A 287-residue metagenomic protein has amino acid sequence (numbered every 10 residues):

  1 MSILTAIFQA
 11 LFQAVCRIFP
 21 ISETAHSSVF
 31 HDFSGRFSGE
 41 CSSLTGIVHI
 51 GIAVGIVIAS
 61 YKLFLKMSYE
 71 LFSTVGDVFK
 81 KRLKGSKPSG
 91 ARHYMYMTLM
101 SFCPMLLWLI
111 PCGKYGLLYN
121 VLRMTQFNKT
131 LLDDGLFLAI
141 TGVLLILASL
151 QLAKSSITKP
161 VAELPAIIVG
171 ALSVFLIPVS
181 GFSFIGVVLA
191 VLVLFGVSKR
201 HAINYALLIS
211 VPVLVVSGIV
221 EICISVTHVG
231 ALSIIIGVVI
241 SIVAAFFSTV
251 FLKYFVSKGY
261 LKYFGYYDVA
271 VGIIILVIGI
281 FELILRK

Functional and structural regions predicted by a protein language model:
M1-K287: Multi-pass membrane proteins that catalyze or facilitate reactions on polyprenyl-/lipid-phosphate substrates and their
